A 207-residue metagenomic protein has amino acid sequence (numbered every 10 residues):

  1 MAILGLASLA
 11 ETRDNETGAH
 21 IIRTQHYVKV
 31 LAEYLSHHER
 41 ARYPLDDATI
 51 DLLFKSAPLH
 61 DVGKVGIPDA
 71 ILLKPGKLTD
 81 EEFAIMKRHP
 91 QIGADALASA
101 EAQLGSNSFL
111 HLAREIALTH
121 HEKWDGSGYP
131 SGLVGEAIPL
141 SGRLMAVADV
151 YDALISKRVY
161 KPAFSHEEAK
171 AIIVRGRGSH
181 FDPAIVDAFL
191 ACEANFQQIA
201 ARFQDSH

Functional and structural regions predicted by a protein language model:
M1-H207: Histidine- and acidic-residue-rich, metal-dependent catalytic cores
